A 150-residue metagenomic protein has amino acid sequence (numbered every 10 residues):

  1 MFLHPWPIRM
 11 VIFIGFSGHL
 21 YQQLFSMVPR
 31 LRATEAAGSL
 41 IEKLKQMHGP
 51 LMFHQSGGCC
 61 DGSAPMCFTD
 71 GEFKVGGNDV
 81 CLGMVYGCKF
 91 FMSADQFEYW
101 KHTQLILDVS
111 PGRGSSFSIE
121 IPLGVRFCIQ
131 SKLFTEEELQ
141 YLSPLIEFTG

Functional and structural regions predicted by a protein language model:
F2-G150: Domain-level signature for proteins that mediate thiol-based redox and metal-cofactor handling
